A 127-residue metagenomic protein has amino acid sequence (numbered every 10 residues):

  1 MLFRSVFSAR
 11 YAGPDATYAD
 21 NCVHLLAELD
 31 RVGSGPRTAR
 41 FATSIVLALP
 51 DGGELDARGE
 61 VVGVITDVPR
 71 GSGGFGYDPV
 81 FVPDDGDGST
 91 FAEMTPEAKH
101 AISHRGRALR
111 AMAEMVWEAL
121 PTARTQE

Functional and structural regions predicted by a protein language model:
M1-E127: Anionic-ligand binding patches
